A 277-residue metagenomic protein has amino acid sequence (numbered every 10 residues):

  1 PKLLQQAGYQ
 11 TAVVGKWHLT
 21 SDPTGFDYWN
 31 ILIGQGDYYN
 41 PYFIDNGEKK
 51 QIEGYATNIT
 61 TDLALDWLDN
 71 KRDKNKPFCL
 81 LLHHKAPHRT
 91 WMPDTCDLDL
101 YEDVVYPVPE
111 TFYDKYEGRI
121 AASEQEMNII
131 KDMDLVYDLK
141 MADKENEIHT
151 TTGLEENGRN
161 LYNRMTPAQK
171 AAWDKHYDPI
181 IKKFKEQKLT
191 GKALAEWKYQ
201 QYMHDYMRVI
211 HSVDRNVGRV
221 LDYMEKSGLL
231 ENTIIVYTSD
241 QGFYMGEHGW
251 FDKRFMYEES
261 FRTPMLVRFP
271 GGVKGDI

Functional and structural regions predicted by a protein language model:
P1-I277: Formylglycine-dependent sulfatase
